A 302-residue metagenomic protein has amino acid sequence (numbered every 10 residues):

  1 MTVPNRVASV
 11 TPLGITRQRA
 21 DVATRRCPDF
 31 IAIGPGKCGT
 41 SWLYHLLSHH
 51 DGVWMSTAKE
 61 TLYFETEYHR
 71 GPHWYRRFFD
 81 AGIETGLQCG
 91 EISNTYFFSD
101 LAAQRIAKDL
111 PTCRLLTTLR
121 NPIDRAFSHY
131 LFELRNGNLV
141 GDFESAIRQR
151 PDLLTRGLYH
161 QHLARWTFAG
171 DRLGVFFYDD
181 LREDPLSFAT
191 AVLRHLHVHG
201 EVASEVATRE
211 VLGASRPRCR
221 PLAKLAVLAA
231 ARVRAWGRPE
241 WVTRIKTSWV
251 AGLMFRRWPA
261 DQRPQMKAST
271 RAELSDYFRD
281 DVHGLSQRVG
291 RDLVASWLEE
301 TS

Functional and structural regions predicted by a protein language model:
T2-S302: Anion-recognition interface
